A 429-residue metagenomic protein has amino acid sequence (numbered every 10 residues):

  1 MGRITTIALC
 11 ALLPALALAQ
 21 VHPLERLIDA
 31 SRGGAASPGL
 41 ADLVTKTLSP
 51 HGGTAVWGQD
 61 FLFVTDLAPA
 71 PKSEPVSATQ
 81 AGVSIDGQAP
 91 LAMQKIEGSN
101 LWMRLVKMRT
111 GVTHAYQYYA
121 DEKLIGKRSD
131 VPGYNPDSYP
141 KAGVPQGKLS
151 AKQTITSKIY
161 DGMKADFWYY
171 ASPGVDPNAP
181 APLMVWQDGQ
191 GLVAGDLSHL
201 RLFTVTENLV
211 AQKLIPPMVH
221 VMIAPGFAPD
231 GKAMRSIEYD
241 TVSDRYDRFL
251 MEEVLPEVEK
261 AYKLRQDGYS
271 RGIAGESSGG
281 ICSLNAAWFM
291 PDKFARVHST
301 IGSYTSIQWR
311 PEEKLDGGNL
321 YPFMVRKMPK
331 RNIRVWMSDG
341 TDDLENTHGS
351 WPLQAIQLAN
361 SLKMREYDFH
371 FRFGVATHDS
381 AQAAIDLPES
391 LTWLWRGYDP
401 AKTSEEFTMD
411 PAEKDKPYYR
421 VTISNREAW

Functional and structural regions predicted by a protein language model:
M1-T6: Positively charged n-region of N-terminal signal peptides that target proteins for export
I7-L16: Bacterial N-terminal signal peptides
Q20-P90, I96-W429: Non-catalytic cap/lid and distal C-terminal segments of serine-dependent acyl enzymes
